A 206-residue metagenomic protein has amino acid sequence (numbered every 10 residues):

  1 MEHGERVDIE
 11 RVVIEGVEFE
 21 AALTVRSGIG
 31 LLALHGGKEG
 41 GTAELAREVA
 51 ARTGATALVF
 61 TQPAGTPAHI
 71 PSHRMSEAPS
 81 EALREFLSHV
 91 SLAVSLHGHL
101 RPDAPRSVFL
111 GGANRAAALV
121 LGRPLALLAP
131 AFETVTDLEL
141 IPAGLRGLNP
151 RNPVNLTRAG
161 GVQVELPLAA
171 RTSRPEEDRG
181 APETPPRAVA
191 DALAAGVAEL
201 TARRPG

Functional and structural regions predicted by a protein language model:
M1-G206: N-terminal catalytic or cofactor-binding beta/alpha core of small enzyme domains
